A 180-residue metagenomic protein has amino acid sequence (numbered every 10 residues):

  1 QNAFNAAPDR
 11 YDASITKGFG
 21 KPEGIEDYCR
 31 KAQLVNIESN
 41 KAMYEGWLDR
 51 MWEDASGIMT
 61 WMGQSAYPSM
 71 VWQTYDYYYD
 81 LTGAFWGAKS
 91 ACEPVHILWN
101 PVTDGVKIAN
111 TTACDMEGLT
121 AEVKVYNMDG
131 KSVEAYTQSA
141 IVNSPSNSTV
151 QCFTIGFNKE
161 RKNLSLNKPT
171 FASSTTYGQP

Functional and structural regions predicted by a protein language model:
Q1-T103, K107-D115: Substrate-binding clefts and catalytic carboxylate motifs of secreted carbohydrate-active enzymes
G57, G118, K168-P169: Extracellular/lumenal ectodomain signal focusing on beta-strand-rich modules and carbohydrate-recognition contexts
A91-E93, E134, L164: Residues that act as N-cap/strand-start positions at coil-to-secondary-structure junctions
T112-M116, I155, P180: A structural signal for the main folded, soluble domain(s) of proteins
L119-R161: Intrinsically disordered, low-complexity Pro/Gly/Ser/Thr-rich segments with frequent PxxP/GP/PP motifs and embedded
K162-P180: Disordered, acidic Ser/Thr/Pro-rich linker "stalks" and the adjacent N-terminal cap of the next globular domain
